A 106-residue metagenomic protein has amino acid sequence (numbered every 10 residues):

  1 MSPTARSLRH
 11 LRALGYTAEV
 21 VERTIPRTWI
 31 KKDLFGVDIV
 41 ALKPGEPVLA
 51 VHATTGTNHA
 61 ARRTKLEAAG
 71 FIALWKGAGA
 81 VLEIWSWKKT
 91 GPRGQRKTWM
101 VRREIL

Functional and structural regions predicted by a protein language model:
M1-L106: Catalytic phosphate/metal-binding cores of nucleic-acid and nucleotide-processing enzymes, i.e., regions that mediate
